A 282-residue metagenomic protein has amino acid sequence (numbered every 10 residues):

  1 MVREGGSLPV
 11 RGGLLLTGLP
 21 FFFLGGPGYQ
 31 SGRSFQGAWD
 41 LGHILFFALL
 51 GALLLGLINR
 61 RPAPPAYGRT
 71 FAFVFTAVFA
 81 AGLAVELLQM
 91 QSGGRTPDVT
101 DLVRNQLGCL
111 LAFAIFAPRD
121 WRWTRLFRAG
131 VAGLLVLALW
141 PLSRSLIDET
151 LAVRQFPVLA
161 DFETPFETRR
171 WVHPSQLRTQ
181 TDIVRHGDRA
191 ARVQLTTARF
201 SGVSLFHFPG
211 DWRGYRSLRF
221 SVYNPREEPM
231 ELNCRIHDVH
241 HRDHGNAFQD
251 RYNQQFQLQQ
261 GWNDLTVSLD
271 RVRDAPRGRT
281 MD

Functional and structural regions predicted by a protein language model:
M1-T100, Q106-A198, F206-G210, R216-R219 (+2 more regions): Bulky hydrophobic segments
R199-S201, E228, R242, A275: Residue-level signal for secondary-structure boundary sites
S204, P209, R277-R279: Short histidine-centered beta-strand/loop micro-motifs that create catalytic or ligand/metal-coordination sites
G210-D211, P225: Short polar/acidic secondary-structure junctions
F220, D264-D282: Extracellular beta-strand ligand-recognition surfaces/modules
S221-E227, H237-V239, D270-V272: Solvent-exposed strand-to-loop "edge" motifs in beta-rich extracellular domains
